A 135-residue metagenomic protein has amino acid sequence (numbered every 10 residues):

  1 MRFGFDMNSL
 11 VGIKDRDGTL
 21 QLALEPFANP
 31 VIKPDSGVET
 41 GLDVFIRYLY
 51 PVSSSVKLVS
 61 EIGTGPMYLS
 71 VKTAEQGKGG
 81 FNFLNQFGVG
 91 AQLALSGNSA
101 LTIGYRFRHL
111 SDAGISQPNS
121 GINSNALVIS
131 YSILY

Functional and structural regions predicted by a protein language model:
M1-F3, L93, I122-Y135: Outer-membrane beta-barrel "beta-signal"
M1-F3, V44-I46, S60, F87-V89 (+1 more regions): Membrane-embedded beta-strands of outer-membrane beta-barrel proteins, especially the hydrophobic/small aromatic
N8-L20, P34-S36, V52-K57, L95-N98: Short loop/turn motifs that connect adjacent beta-strands in outer-membrane beta-barrel proteins
L10, F27-K33, P66-A74, H109-I115: Sequence/structural signature of outer-membrane beta-barrel proteins
L22-A28, S60-P66, I103-F107: Transmembrane beta-barrel strands of outer-membrane/channel proteins
V31, D35-I62: Helix-adjacent hinge/juxtasegments
P34-E39, Q76-F81, P118-S124: Replace "Gram-negative outer membrane beta-barrel proteins" with "bacterial and organellar outer membrane beta-barrel
N98, G104, G114-Q117, L134: C-terminal tail/extension regions appended to the core domain(s) of diverse proteins
